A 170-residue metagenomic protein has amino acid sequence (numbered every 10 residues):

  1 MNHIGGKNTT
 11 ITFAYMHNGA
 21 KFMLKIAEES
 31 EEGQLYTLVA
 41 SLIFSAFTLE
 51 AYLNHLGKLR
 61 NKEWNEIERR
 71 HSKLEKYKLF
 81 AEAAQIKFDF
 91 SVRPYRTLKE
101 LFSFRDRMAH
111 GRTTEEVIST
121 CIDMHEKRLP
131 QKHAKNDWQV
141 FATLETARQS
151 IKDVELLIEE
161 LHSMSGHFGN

Functional and structural regions predicted by a protein language model:
M1-L38, I151-L156, H162, H167: Charged alpha-helical initiation segments
H3-I11, E28-I43, V92-Y95, K99 (+2 more regions): Short, solvent-exposed segments of well-ordered alpha helices
F22, I43, F47-E50, R107 (+1 more regions): Charged/polar positions on well-ordered alpha helices
K25, E29, E50, G57-K58 (+2 more regions): A generic secondary-structure boundary signal that marks alpha-helix termini
K25-A27, L59-K62, R112-C121: Short regulatory "switch" loops immediately downstream of catalytic or recognition motifs within protein catalytic
L35-K58: Short, hydrophobic, well-ordered secondary-structure elements
L53-E100, H110-G111: Short non-catalytic regulatory patches outside canonical folded cores
F88-E100, F104-G169: Charge-enriched, short contiguous segments at helix-coil
